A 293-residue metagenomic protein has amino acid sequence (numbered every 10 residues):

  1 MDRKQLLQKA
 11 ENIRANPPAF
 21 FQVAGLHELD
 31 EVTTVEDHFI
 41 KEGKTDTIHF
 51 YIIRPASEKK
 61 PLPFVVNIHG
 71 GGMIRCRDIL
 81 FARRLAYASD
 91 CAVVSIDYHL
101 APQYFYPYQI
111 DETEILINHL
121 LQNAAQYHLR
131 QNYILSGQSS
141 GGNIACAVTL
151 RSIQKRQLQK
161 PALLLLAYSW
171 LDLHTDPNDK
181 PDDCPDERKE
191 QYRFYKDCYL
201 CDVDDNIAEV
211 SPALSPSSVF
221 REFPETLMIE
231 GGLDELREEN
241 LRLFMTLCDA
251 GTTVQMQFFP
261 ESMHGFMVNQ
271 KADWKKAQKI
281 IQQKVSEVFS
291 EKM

Functional and structural regions predicted by a protein language model:
M1-I40: An N-terminal hydrophobic leader/cap segment in hydrolases
L6, H27, T34-M293: Alpha/beta-hydrolase superfamily serine-hydrolase fold, recognizing
